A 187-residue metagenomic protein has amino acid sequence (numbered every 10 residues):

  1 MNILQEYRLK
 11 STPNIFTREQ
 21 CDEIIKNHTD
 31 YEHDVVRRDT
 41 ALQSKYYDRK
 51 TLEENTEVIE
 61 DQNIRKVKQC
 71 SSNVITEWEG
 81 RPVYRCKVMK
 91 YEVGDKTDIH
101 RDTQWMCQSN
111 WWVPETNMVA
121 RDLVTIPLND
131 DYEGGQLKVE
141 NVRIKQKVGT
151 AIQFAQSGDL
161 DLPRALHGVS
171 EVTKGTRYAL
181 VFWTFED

Functional and structural regions predicted by a protein language model:
M1, E79, P114-E115, R143 (+1 more regions): Beta-strand elements of modular eukaryotic interaction domains
M1-K87, Y91-K96: Non-heme Fe(II)/2-oxoglutarate
F16, H28, T103, L128 (+2 more regions): Short beta-strand segments enriched in hydrophobic/aromatic residues within well-folded beta-rich domains
G80, M118-A120, D161, T176: Residue-level preference for beta-strand/loop junctions
Y84, D95, A120-D122, A165: Short beta-strand or tight-loop elements that sit immediately N-terminal to catalytic metal-binding acidic residues
V88-E92, M106-E133, L180-T184: Short, conserved beta-strand element in jelly-roll/cupin
K96-Q104: Histidine-centered catalytic micro-motifs
D131-D187: Catalytic core of Fe(II)/2-oxoglutarate
